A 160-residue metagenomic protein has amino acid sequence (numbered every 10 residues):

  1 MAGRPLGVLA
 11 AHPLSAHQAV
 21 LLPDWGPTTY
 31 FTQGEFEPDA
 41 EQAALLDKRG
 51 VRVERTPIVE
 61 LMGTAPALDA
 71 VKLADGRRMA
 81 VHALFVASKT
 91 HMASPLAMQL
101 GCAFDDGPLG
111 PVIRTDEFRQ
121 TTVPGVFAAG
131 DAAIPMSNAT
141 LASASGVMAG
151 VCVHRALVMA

Functional and structural regions predicted by a protein language model:
M1-P38, E117-A160: Rossmann-like dinucleotide/flavin-binding elements
D24-P111, V158-M159: A Rossmann-like FAD-binding core segment of flavoenzymes
L73, D116-E117: Short, acidic, Ser/Thr-enriched surface-loop or helix-capping motifs
D106-P108, T115, T121: Generic beta-strand structural signal
